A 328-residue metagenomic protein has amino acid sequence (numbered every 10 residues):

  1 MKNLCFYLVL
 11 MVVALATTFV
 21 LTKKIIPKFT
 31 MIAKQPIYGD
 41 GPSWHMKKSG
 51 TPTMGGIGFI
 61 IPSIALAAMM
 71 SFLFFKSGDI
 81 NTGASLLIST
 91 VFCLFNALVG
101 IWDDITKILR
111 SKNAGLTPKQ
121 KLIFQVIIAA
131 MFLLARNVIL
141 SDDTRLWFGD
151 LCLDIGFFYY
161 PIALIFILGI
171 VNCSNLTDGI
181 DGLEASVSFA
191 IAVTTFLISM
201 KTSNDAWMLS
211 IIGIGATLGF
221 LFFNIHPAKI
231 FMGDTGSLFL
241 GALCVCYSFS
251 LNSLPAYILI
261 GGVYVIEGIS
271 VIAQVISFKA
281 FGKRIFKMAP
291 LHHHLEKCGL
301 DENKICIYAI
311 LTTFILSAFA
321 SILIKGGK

Functional and structural regions predicted by a protein language model:
M1-K28, F59-I101, F132, R136-N137 (+2 more regions): Alpha-helical transmembrane segments
K23-S43: Membrane-interface helix-loop junction between the first two transmembrane segments
Y38-P52, S111-F124, L291-H292, K297: Juxtamembrane helix-capping/reentrant segments at transmembrane boundaries
S49-T51, G149-F158: Short aromatic-rich membrane-water interface segments that cap or initiate transmembrane helices in multi-pass membrane
L98, L122-M131: Hydrophobic alpha-helical transmembrane segments
W102-R110: Hydrophobic transmembrane alpha-helix segments characteristic of membrane transport and insertion machinery
L109-T117, L146-L153: Membrane interface segments of multi-pass transport proteins and intramembrane proteases
